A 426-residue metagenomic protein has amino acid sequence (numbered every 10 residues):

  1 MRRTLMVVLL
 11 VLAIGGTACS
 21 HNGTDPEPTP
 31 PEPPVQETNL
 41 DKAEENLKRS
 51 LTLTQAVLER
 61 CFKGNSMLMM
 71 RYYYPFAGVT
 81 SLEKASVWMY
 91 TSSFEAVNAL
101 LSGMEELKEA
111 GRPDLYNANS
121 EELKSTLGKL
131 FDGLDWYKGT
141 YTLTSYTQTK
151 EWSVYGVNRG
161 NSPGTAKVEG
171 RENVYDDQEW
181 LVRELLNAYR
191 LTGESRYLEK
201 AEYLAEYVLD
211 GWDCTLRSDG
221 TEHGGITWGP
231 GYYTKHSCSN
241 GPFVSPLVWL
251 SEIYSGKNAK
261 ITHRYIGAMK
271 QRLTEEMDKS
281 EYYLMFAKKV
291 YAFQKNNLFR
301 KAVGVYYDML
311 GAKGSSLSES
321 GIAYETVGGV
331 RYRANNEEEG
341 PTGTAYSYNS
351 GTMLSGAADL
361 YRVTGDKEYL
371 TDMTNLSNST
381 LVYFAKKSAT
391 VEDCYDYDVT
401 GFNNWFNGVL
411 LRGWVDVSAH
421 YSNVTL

Functional and structural regions predicted by a protein language model:
R2-V8: Sec-dependent signal peptide recognition, specifically the positively charged N-region followed immediately by
G15-A18: C-terminal motif of bacterial Sec signal peptides marking the signal peptidase cleavage site
H21-V168, S195-G225, P230, F293 (+1 more regions): Low-complexity, Ser/Thr/Pro/Gly-enriched N-terminal "stalk/linker" regions
E37-L40, T91-S120, W180-S195, P242-E276 (+2 more regions): Well-ordered alpha-helical scaffold segments within catalytic/enzyme domains
D135, N297-V303, A358-L426: Non-catalytic carbohydrate-binding regions of carbohydrate-active enzymes
E172-A188, E194-G211, T234-K235: Mobile, glycine-rich extracellular loop/lid and propeptide segments that shape or gate substrate/ligand access
L198-Q294: Aromatic- and glycine-enriched pocket-lining scaffold segments that form the walls of small-molecule binding clefts
P230, C238-F243, L247, T274-A357: Active-site cradle of extracellular carbohydrate-active enzymes
